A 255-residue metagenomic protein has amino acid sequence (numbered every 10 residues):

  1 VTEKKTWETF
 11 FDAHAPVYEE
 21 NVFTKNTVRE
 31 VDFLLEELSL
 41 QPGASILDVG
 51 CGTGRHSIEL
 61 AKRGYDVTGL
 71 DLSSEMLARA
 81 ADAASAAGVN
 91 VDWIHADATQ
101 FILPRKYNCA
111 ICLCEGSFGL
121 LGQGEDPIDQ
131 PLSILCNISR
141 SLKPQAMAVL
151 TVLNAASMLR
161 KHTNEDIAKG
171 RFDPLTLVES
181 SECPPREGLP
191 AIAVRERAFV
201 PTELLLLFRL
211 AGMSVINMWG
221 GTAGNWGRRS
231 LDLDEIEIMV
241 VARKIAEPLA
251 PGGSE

Functional and structural regions predicted by a protein language model:
V1-A44: Conserved class I S-adenosyl-L-methionine
G50-G54: Class I SAM-dependent methyltransferase "Motif I" SAM/SAH-binding loop
S57-Q100: Class I SAM-dependent methyltransferase SAM/SAH-binding core
I102-C109: A short acidic, Gly/Pro-enriched loop at the edge of an enzyme's catalytic core that lines a small-molecule cofactor
I111-L113: A conserved beta-strand element that flanks and buttresses the S-adenosyl-L-methionine
D129-P144: A short glycine-rich, Lys/Arg-flanked "PGG" loop and its adjoining helix->strand segment in the class I
Q145-A211: SAM-dependent methyltransferase
E203, L207-E255: C-terminal lobe and adjacent flexible extensions of AdoMet/dcAdoMet transferase-like proteins
